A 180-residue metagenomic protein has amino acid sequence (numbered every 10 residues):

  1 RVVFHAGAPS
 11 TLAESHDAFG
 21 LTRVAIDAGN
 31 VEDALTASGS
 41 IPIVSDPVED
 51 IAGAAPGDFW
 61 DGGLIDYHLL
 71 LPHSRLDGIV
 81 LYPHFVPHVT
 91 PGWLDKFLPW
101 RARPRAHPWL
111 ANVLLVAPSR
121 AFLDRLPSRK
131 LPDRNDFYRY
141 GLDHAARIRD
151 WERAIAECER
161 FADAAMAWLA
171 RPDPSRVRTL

Functional and structural regions predicted by a protein language model:
R1-L180: Patatin-like phospholipase
